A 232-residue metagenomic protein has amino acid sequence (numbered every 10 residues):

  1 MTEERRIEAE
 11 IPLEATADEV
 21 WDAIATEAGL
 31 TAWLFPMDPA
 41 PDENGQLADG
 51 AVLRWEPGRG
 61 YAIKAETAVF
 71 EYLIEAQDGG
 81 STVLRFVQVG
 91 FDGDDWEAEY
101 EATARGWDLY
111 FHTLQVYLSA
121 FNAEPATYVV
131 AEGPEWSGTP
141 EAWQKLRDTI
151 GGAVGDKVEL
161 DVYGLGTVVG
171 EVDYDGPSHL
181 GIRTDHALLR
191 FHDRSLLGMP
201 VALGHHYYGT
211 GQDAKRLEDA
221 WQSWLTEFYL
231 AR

Functional and structural regions predicted by a protein language model:
M1-E4, L230-R232: Actinobacteria-biased recognition of intrinsically disordered, low-complexity terminal regions
T2, R6-E8, E14-D18, E27-K64 (+1 more regions): Short beta-edge strand/loop motif at the mouth of beta-sheet-based domains
A15-E19, A28, E101-R105, L109 (+1 more regions): A generic structural signal for alpha-helix starts
V20-W21, T139-L146, G211-D219: Short, conserved charged micro-motifs
W21-I24, W33, W107, L217 (+1 more regions): Tryptophan-centric aromatic hotspots in well-structured domains and transmembrane helices
A25-T26, H112: Solvent-exposed alpha-helix faces
G60-R105, P125, D173-R232: Beta-strand/loop substructures that line and gate deep hydrophobic ligand-binding cavities in soluble
D92-D148: Surface-exposed beta-loop interaction hotspot
